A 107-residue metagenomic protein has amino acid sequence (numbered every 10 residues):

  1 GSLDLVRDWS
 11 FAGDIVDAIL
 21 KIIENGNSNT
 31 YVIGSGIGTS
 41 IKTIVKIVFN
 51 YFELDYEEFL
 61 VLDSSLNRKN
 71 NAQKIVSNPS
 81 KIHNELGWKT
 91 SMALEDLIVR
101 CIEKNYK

Functional and structural regions predicted by a protein language model:
G1-K107: C-terminal substrate-binding subdomain of Rossmann-fold SDR/epimerase-dehydratase oxidoreductases
